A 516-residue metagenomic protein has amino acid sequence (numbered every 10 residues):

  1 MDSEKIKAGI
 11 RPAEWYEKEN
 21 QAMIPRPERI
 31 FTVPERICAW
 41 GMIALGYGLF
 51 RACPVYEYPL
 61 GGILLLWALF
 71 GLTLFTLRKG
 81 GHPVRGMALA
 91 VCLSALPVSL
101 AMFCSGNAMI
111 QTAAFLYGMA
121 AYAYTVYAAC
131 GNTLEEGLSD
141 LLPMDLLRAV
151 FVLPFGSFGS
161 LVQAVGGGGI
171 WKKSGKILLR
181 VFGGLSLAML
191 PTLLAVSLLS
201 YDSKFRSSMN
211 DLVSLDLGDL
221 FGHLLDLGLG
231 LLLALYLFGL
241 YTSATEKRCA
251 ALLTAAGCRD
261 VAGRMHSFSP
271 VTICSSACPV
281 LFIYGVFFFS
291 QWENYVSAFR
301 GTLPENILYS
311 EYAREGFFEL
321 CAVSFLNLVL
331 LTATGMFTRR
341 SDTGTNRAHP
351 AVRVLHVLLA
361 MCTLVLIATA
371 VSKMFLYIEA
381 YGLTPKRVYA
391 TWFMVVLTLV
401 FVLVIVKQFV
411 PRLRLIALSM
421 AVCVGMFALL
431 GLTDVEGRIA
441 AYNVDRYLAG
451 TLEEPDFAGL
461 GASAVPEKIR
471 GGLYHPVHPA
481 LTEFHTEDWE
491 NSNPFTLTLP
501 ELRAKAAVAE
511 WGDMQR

Functional and structural regions predicted by a protein language model:
M1-K79: N-terminal signal-anchor module of multipass membrane proteins
F50-S207, D226-A250: Transmembrane-helix bundle segments that line or gate the permeation/cavity pathway in multi-pass membrane proteins
Q111-A113, Y117-Y122, F221-C258, R264 (+9 more regions): Terminal, non-globular segments
V213-G228, E305-F325, L383-F393: Short aromatic-rich membrane-water interface segments that cap or initiate transmembrane helices in multi-pass membrane
C274-A277, L281, L413-E436: Internal/C-terminal transmembrane anchor helices
L358-K407: Membrane-embedded alpha-helical segments of integral membrane proteins
A428-L452: Hydrophobic alpha-helical transmembrane segments in integral membrane proteins
A458-R516: Extracytosolic and intramembrane catalytic regions of membrane-associated proteins in envelope/secretory systems
